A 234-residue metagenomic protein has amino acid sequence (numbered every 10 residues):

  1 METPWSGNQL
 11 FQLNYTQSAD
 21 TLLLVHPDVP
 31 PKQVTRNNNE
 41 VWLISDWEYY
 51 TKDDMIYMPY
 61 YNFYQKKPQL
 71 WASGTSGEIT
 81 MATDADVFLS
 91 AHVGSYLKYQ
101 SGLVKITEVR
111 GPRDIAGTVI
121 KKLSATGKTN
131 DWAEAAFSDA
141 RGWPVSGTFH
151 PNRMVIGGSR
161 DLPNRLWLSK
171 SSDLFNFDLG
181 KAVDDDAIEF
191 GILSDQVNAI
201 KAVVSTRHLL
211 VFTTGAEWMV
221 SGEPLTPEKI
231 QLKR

Functional and structural regions predicted by a protein language model:
T3-K32, V211-F212: Elongated alpha-helical scaffolds
W5, G127-R153, G157-R234: Beta-propeller and closely related beta-pinwheel folds
P27-D46, R113, P163-L168: Short, surface-exposed terminal/edge motifs of secreted or surface/virion proteins that either
V29, Y49, G111, K122 (+3 more regions): Short, glycine-/Ser/Thr-/acidic-enriched flexible segments
R36, W42-W132: Autoprocessing Asn-cyclization modules and mimics
